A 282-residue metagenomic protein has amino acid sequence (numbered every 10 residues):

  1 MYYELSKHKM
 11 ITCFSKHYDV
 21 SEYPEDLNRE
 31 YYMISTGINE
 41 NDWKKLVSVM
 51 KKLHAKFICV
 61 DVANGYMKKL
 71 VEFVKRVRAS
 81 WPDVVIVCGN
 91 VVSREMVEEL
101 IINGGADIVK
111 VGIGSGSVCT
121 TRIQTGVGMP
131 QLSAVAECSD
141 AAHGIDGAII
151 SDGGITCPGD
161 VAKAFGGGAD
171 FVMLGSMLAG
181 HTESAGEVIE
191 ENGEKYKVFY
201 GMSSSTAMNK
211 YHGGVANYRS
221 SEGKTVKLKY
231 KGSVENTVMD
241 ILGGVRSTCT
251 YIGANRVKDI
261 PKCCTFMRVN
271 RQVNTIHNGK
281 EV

Functional and structural regions predicted by a protein language model:
M1-A148, S176-H181: Active-site entrance/lid segments in N-terminal catalytic domains of soluble metabolic enzymes
G104, G126-S151, I155-V282: Alpha/beta catalytic cores of nucleotide-metabolism and tRNA/nucleoside-modifying enzymes
